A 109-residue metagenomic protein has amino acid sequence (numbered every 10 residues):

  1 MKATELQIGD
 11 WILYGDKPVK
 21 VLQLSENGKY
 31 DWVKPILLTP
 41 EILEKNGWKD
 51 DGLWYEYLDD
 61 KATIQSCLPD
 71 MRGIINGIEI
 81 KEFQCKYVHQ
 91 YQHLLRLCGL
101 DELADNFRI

Functional and structural regions predicted by a protein language model:
M1-Q7, R108-I109: Short, Lys/Arg-enriched, disordered terminal segments
K2, T39, Q84-Y87: A diffuse structural propensity rather than consistent per-protein peaks
T4, D10-W11, D16-N27: Short beta-strand-centered aromatic/proline hotspots
Q7, L37-K49: Amphipathic alpha-helical segments
L22-K29, K49-V88: Acidic, low-complexity, intrinsically disordered interaction modules
K29-L38: Electropositive
E79-I109: Ampiphathic alpha-helical segments that act as solvent-exposed interaction surfaces
